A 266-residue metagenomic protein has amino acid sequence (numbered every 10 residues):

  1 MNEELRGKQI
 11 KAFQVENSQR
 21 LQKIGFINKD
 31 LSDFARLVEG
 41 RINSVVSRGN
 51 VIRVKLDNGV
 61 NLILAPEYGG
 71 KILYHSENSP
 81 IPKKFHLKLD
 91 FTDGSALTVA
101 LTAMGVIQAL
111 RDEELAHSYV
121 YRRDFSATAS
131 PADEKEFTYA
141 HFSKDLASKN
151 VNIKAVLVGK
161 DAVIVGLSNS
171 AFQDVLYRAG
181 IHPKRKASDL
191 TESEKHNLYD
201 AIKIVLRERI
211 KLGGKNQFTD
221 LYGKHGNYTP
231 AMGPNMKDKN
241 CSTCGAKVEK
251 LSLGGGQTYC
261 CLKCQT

Functional and structural regions predicted by a protein language model:
M1-Q108: Gly/Gly-Pro- and Ser/Thr-rich, intrinsically disordered tail segments characteristic of DNA damage-repair and tolerance
E4, S95, K135, A140 (+2 more regions): Noncatalytic, beta-rich nucleic-acid-contacting surfaces in large DNA/RNA-processing enzymes
I10-D33, N43-V46, F142-T266: Basic, nucleic-acid-binding surfaces and adjacent catalytic neighborhoods in DNA/RNA-processing proteins
N58, L62-R178: Phosphate/anion-contacting hairpin/loop surfaces
